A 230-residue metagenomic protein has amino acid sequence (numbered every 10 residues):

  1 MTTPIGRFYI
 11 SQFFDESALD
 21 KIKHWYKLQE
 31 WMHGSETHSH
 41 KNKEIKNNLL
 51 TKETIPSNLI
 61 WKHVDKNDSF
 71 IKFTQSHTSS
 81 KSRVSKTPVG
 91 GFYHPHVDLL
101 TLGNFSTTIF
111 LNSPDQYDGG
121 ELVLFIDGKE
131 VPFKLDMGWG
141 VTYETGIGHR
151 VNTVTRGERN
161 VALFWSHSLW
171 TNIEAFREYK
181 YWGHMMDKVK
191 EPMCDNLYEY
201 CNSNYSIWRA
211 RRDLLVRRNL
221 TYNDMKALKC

Functional and structural regions predicted by a protein language model:
M1-S76, E178-C230: Non-heme Fe(II)/2-oxoglutarate
S69-K180: Catalytic core of non-heme Fe(II) oxygenases with the double-stranded beta-helix
